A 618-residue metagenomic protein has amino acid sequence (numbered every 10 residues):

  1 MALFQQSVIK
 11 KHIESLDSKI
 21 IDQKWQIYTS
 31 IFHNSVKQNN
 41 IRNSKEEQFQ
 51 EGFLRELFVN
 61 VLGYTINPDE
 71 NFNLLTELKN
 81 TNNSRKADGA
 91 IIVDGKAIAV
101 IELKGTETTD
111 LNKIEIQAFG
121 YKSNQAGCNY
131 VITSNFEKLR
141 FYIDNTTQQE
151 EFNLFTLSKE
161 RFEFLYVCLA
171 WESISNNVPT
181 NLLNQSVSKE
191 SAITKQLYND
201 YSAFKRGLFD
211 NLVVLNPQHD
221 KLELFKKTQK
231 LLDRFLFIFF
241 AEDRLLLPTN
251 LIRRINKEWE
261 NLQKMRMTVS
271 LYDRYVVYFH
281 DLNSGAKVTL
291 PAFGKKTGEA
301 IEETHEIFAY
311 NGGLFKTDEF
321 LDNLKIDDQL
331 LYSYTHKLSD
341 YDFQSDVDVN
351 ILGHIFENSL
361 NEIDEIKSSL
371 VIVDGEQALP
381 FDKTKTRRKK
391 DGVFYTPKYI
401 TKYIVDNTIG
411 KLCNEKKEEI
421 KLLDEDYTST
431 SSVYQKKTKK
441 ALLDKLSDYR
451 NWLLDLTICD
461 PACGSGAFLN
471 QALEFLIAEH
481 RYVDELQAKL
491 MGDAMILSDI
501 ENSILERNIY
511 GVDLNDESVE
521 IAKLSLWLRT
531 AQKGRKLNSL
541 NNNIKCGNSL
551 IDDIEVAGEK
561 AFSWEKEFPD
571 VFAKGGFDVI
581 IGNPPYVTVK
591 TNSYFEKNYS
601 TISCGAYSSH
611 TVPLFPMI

Functional and structural regions predicted by a protein language model:
M1-N40, A118, F164-I477, N508 (+5 more regions): Preference for the N-terminal adenyl/adenosyl cofactor-binding alpha/beta module
M1-Y130, K138, D144-N153, S186 (+2 more regions): A short, conserved, highly charged catalytic patch centered on acidic carboxylates
G52, E56-L57, D88, I116-N124 (+9 more regions): Alpha-helical scaffold elements adjacent to nucleotide-binding pockets in ATP/GTP-utilizing enzyme cores
I66-F72, L251-I255, K416-N451, L476-I504 (+2 more regions): Flexible phosphate/Mg2+-sensing switch loops adjacent to catalytic phosphate-binding sites
I116-Q117, I143-E150, I252-N256, I372-V373 (+4 more regions): Short secondary-structure boundary/capping segments
K138-I174: Domain-level recognition of nuclease-like catalytic cores that cleave nucleotide substrates
I458, A467-S498, L550-I618: SAM-dependent methyltransferase catalytic-core segment centered on the flexible catalytic loop and adjoining short
N515, R529-E565: S-adenosyl-L-methionine
